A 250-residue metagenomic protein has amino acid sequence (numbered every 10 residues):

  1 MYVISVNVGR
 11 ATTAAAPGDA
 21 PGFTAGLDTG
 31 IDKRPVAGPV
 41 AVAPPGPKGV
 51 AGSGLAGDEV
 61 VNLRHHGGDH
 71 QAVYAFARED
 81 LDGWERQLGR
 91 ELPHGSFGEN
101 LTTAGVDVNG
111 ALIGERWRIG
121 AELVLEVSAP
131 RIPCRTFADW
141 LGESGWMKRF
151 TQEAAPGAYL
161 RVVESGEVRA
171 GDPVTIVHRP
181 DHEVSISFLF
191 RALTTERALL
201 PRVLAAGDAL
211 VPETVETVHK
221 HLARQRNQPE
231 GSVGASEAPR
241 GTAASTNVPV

Functional and structural regions predicted by a protein language model:
M1-A138, H178, H182-V250: Electropositive, beta-rich accessory/interaction domains or terminal extensions that provide binding surfaces
S5, E153, V162: Short glycine- and Lys/Arg-enriched binding-loop motifs that mark or flank ligand-binding interfaces
A37, I132, A155-G157, S165: A generic structural motif
R90-G98, G142-A155: Short, basic/aromatic beta-hairpin or loop at an interaction surface
T103-G105, G157-V163: Short alpha-helix capping/helix-loop boundary micro-motifs
G114, S165, A170-G171: Loop/turn positions that initiate beta-strands
A155-P156, D172-V174: A structural signal for small-residue-enriched, beta-sheet-centric alpha/beta enzyme cores and oligomeric scaffold folds
V162-S165, E183: Short, well-ordered coil↔helix boundary/capping segments
